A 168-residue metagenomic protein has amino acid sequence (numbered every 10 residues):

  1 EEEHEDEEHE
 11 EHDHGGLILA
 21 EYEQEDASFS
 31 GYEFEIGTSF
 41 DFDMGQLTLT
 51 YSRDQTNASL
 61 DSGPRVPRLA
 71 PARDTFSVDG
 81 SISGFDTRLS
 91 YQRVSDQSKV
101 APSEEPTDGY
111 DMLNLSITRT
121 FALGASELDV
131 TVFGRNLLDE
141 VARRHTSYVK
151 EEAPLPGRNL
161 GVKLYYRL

Functional and structural regions predicted by a protein language model:
H4-K99, L138-V141, Y165: Gram-negative outer-membrane beta-barrel transporters
F29, L69-T75, Y110-N114, V149 (+1 more regions): Transmembrane beta-barrel architecture of outer membranes
E33-T38, N114-T120: Short, well-ordered amphipathic alpha-helices
S81, D108-D111, L123-S126: A structural signal for short secondary-structure junctions
V100-A101, Y148: Short structured motifs
A101-T107: Short, surface-exposed loop/helix-turn segments at secondary-structure junctions that function as lids/hinges flanking
R119-L168: C-terminal beta-signal and adjacent terminal beta-strands/loops of Gram-negative outer-membrane beta-barrel proteins
